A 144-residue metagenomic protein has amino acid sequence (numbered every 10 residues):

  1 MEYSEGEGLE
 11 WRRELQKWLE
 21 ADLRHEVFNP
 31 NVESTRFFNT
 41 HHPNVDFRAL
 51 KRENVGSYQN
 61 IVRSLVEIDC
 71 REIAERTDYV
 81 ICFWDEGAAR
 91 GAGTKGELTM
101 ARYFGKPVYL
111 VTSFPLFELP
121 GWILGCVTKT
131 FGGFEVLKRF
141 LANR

Functional and structural regions predicted by a protein language model:
M1-R144: Conserved catalytic or regulatory cores that recognize and/or transform ribose-phosphate-containing ligands
